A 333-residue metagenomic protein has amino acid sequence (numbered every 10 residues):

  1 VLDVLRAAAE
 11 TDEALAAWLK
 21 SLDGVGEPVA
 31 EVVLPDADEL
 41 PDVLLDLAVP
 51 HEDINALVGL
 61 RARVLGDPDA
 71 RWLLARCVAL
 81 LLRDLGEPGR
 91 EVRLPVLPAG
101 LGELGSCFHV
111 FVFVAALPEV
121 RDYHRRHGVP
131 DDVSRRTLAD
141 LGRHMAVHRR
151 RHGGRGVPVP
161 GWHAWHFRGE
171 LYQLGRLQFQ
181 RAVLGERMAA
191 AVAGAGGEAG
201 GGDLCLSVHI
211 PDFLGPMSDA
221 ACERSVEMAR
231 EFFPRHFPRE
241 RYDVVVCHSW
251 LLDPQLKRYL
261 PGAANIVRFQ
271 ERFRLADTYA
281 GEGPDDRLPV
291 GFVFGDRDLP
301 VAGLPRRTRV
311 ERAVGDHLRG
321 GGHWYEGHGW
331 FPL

Functional and structural regions predicted by a protein language model:
V1-A220, F237-V244, L260-L333: Non-catalytic substrate-recognition and accessory regions of acyl/acetyltransferase enzymes
D219-R235: Well-ordered, non-membrane alpha-helical segments in soluble/globular domains
C247-L252: An acidic- and aromatic-residue-enriched active-site/binding cleft used to recognize and process polar
